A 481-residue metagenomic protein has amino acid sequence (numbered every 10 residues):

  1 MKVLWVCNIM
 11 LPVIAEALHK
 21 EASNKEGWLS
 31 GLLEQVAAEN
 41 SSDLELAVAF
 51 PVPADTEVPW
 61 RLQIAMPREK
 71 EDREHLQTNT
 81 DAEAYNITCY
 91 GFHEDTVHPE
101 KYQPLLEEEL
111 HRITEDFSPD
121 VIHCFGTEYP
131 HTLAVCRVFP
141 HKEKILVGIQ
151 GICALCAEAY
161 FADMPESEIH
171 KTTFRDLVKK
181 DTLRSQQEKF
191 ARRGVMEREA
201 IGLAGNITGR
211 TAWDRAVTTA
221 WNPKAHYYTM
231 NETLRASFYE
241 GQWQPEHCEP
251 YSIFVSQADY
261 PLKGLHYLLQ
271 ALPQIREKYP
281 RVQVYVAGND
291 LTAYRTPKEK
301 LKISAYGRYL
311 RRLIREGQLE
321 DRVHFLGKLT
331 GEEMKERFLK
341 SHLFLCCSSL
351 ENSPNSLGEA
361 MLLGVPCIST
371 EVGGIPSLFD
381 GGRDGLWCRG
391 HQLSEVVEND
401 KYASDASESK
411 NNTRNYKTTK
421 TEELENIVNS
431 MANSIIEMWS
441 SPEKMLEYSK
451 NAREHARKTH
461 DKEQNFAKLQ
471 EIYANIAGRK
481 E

Functional and structural regions predicted by a protein language model:
M1-H75, E463: N-terminal subdomain of nucleotide-sugar transferases
L4, Q244-K263, L269-L272, V284-A287: Conserved donor-binding/catalytic core segment of Leloir-type glycosyltransferases
T114, E336-S341: Short alpha-helical donor nucleotide-sugar binding micro-motif in glycosyltransferases
I169-N206, A220: Membrane-proximal helix-turn-helix segments that form the acceptor-binding/catalytic region of lipid-linked
K298-K328: Nucleotide-activated donor-binding/catalytic signature segment of Leloir-type glycosyltransferases, i.e., the conserved
S349: Aromatic "clamp/platform" in nucleotide-sugar-dependent glycosyltransferases that forms part of the donor/acceptor
P366-S369: Short hydrophobic beta-strand element within catalytic cores of glycosyltransferases and related nucleotide-activated
S430-E437, K444-T459, N465-E471: A short, well-ordered alpha-helix in the C-terminal region of glycosyltransferases
